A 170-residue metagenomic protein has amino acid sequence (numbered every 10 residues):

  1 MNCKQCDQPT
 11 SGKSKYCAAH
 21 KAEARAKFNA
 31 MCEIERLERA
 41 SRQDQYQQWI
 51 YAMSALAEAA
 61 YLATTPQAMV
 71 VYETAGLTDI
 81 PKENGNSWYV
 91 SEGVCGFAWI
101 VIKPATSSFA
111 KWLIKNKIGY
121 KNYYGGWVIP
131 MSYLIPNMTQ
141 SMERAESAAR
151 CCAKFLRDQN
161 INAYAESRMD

Functional and structural regions predicted by a protein language model:
M1-S11: Short Cys/His-rich zinc-binding micro-motifs
G12-E23: Cysteine-rich micro-motifs
A22-C32: Contiguous alpha-helical segments
A30-K115, Y123: N-terminal leader/targeting segments
N122-S132: Acidic, low-complexity, intrinsically disordered interaction modules
P130-D170: Short, compact, well-ordered microdomains
